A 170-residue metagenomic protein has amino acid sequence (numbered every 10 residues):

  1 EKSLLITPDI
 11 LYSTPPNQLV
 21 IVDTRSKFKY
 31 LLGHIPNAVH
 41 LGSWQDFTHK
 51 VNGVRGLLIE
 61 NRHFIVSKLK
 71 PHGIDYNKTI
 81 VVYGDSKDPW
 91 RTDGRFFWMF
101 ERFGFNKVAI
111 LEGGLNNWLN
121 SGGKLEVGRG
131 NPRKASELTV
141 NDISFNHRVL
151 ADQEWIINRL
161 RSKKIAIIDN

Functional and structural regions predicted by a protein language model:
E1-N77, W155-N170: Positively charged, proline/Ser/Thr-rich regional signature most characteristic of the Rhodanese/CDC25-like
I59-W155, R159: Thiolate-centered catalytic microenvironments shared by cysteine-dependent enzyme domains
